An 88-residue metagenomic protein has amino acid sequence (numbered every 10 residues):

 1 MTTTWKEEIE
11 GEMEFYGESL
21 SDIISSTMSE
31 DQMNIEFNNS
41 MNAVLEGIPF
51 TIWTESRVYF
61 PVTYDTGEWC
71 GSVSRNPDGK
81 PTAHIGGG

Functional and structural regions predicted by a protein language model:
M1-G88: Acidic interaction surfaces
